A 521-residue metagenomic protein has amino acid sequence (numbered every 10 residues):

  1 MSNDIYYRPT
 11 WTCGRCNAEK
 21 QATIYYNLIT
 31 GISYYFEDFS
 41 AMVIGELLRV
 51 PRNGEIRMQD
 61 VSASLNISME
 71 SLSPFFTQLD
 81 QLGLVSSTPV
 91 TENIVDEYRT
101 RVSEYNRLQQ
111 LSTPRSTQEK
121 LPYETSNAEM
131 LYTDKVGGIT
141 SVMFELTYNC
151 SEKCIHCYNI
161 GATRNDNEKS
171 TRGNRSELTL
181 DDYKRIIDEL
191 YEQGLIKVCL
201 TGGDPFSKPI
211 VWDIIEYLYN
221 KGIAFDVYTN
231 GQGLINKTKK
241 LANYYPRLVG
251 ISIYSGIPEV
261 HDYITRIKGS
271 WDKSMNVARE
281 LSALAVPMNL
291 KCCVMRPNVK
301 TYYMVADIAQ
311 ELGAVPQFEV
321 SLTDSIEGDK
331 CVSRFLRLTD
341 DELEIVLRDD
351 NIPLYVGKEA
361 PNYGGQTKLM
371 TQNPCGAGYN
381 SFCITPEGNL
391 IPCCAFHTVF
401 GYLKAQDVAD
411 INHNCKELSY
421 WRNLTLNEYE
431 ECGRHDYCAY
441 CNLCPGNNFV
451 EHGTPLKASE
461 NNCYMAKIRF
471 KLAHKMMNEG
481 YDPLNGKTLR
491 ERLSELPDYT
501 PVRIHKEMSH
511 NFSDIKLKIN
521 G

Functional and structural regions predicted by a protein language model:
M1-V50, S73, T125, T133 (+1 more regions): Acidic, low-complexity/disordered tracts enriched in E/D and polar residues
S2, T12-G14, T171, Y245-R247 (+3 more regions): Radical SAM enzyme [4Fe-4S]-AdoMet core and its adjacent flexible, acidic and glycine-rich loops/tails across
I29, S170-E177, Y263-G269, E451: Short glycine-enriched, charge-decorated loop/helix-capping segments at active-site entrances that position
Y35-V142: Long, charge-rich, low-complexity alpha-helical segments
P74, R185, I210-N220, N236 (+3 more regions): Alpha-helical scaffolding segments of alpha/beta enzyme cores, especially the outer helices of TIM-barrel or partial
L84-S86, T100-K240, Y244-R247, D514-G521: Conserved alpha-helical substructure of the radical SAM core
S151, I155-Y158, G376, I391 (+3 more regions): Cys/His/Pro-rich metal-binding microdomains
H397-G521: Flexible mid-to-C-terminal extensions adjoining Fe-S/redox cofactors in radical SAM and related proteins
